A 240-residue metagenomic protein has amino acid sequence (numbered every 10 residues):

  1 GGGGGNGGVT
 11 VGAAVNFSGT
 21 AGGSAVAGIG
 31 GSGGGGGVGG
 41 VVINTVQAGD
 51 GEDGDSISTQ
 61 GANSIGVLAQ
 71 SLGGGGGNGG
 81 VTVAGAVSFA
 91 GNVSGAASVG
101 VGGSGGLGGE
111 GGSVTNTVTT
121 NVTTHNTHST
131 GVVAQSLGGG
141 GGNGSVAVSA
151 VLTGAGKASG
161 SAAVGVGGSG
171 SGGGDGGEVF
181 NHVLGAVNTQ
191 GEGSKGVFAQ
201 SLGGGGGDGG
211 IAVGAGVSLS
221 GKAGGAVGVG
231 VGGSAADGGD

Functional and structural regions predicted by a protein language model:
G1-D240: Low-complexity, glycine- and small/polar-enriched segments
